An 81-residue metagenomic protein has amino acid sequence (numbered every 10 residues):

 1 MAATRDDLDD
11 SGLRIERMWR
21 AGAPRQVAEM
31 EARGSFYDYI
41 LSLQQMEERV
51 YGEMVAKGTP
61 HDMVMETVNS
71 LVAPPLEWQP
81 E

Functional and structural regions predicted by a protein language model:
M1-E81: C-terminal alpha-helical interaction appendages
